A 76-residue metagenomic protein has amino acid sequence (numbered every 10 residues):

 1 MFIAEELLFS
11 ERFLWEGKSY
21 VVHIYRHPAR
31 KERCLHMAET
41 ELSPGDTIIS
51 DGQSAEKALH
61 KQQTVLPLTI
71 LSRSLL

Functional and structural regions predicted by a protein language model:
M1-H23: Negatively charged, low-complexity tracts enriched in Asp/Glu with abundant Ser/Thr
E6, Y25-H27, R73: Compositionally biased, intrinsically disordered low-complexity segments
R12-F13, A29, T64, L71: Intrinsic disorder/low-complexity segments in short proteins, especially the signal peptide and propeptide regions
R26-T47: Short aromatic-glycine-(Arg/Gly/Cys) micro-motifs in beta-strand/loop hairpins
S43-L76: Mixed-charge, Lys/Arg-enriched low-complexity segments
